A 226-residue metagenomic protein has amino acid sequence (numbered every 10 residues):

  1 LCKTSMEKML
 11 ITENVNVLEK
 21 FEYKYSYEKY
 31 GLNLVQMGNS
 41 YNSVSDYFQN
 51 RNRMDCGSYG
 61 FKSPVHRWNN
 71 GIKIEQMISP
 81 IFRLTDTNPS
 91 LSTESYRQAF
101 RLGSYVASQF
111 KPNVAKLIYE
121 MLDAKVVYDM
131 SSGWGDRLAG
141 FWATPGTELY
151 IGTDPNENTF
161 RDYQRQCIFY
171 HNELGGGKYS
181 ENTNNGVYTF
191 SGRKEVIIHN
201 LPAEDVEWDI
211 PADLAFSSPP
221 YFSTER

Functional and structural regions predicted by a protein language model:
L1-E13, V17, Y25, K29-V35 (+1 more regions): Class I S-adenosyl-L-methionine-dependent methyltransferase catalytic core
E22: Metal/cofactor-centered catalytic core regions of large enzymes
